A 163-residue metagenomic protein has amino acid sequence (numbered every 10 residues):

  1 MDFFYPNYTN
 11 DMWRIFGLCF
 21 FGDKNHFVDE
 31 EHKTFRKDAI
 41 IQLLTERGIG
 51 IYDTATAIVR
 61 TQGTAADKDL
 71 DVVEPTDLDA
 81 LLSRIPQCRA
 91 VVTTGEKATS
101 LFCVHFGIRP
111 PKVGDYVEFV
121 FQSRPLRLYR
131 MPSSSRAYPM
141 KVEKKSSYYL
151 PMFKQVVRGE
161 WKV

Functional and structural regions predicted by a protein language model:
M1, Y5, K33, D38-I40 (+3 more regions): Generic structural signal for short, flexible, solvent-exposed coil/loop and linker residues
D2-L70: Short, surface-exposed acidic-centric catalytic microdomains
P6-Y8, I15, Q62-D79, V104-V163: C-terminal capping/extension of enzyme domains
K24-N25, R89-A90, P110: Secondary-structure boundary/capping signal
E46-H105: Internal catalytic-core helix/loop-beta-alpha segment that presents or stabilizes conserved functional determinants
